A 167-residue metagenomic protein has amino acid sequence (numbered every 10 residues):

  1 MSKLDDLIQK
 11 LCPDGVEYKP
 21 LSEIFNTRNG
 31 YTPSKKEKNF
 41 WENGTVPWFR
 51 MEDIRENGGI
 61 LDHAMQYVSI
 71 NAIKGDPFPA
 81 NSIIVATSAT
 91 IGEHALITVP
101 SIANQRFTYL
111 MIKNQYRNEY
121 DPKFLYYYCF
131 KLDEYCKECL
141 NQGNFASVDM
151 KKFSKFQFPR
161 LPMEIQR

Functional and structural regions predicted by a protein language model:
D5-P13, K35-K38, A95, N144-F145 (+1 more regions): Short, recurring structural edge motifs at helix starts
L7-Y31, M163: Non-catalytic DNA-recognition/assembly elements of restriction-modification systems
G15-E17, D121, S154-R167: Amphipathic alpha-helical segments
V16-I24, V46, N81-I84, F153: Short, structured motif recognition centered on aromatic/hydrophobic residues
S22-E37, E52-A80: Sequence-specific dsDNA recognition surfaces
L96-Y109: Short, compositionally biased
T108, Y127-F158: Specificity-determining recognition surfaces
